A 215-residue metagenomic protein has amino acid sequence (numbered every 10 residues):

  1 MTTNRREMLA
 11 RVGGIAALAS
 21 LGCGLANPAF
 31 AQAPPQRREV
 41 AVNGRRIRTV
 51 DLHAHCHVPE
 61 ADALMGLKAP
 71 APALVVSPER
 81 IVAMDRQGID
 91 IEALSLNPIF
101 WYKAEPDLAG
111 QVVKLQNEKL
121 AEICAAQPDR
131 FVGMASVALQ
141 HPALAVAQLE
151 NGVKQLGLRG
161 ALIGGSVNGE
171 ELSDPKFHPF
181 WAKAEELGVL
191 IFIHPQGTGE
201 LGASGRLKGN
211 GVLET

Functional and structural regions predicted by a protein language model:
T2-T215: Helix-coil boundary/capping segments in enzymes
